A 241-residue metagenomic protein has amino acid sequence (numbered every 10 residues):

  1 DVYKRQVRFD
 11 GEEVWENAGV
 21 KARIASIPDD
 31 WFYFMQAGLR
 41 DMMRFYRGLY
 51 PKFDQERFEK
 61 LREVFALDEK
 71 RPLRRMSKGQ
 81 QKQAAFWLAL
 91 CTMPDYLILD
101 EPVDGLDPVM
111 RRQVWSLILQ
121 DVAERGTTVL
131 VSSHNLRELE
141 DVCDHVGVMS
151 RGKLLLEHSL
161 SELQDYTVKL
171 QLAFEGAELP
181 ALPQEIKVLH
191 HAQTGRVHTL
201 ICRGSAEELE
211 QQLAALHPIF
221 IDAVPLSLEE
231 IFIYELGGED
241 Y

Functional and structural regions predicted by a protein language model:
V2-Y3: Short, small-residue-biased leader/transition segments that mark boundaries at the very start of proteins
Q6-V20: ABC ATPase NBD Q-loop/coupling interface
P28-A84: ABC-family P-loop ATPase nucleotide-binding domains
C91-D95: A short, proline-enriched helix->beta-strand linker immediately N-terminal to the Walker B motif in ABC-type P-loop
L97-E101: Catalytic Walker B motif of ABC-type/P-loop ATPase nucleotide-binding domains
V103-D104, L136: Short loop immediately C-terminal to the Walker-B catalytic DE motif in ABC-type ATPase nucleotide-binding domains
V114-G204: ABC transporter nucleotide-binding domain
I201-Y241: C-terminal coupling/interaction segments
